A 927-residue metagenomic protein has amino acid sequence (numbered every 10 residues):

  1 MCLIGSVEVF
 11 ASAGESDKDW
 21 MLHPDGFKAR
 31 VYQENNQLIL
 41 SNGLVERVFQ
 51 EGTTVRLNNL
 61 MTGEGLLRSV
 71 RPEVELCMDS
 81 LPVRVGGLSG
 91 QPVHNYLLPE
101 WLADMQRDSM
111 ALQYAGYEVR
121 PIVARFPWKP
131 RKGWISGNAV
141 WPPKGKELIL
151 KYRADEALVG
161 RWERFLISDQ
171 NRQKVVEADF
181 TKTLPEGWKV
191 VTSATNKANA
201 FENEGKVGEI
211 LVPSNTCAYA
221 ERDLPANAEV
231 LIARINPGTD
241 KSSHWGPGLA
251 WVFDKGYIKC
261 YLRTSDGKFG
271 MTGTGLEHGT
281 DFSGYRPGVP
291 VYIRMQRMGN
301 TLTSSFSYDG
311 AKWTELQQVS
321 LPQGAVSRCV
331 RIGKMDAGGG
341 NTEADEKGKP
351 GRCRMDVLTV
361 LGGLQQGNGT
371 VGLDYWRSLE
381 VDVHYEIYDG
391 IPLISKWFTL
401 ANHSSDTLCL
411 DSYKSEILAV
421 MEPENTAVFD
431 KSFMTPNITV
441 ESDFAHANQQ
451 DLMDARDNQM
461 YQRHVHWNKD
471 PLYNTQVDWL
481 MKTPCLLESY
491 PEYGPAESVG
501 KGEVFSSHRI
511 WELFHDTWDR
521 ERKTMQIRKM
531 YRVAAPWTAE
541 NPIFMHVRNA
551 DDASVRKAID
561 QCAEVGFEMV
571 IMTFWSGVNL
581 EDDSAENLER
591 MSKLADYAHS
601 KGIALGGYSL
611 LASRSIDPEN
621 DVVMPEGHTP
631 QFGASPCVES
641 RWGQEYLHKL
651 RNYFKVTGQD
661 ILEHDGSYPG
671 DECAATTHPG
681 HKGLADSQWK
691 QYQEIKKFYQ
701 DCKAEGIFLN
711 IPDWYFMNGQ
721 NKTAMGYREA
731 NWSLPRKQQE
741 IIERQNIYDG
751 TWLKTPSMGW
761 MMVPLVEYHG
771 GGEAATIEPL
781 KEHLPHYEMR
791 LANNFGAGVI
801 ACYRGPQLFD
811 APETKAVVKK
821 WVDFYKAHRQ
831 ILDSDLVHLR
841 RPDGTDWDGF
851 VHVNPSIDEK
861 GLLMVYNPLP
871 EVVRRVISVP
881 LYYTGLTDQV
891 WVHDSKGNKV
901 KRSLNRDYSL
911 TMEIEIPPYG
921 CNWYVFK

Functional and structural regions predicted by a protein language model:
A13-V31, N36-I39, N59-Q170, T370-T483 (+3 more regions): Polysaccharide-binding surfaces and accessory modules of carbohydrate-active proteins
K18-W20, A29, N36, L40 (+6 more regions): Extracellular glycan-recognition regions
N42-G43, L60, E694-N898, E913-E915: Active-site-proximal substrate-binding groove within the catalytic cores of carbohydrate-active enzymes
W141, E497-D516, P917-F926: Short Pro-Gly-centered flexible turn/kink motifs
R520-M569, T573-S576: An acidic-aromatic substrate-binding cleft motif
N541-D552, T573-L588, H628-L647, P679-Q691 (+1 more regions): The substrate-binding groove and active-site-proximal loops of carbohydrate-active enzymes, especially glycoside
M591-D596, S600, A604-Q659, Y668-G670 (+2 more regions): Active-site-adjacent "subsite" loops/lids of carbohydrate-active enzymes
S903-K927: C-terminal beta-strand-rich structural cap/linker in extracellular carbohydrate-active enzymes
